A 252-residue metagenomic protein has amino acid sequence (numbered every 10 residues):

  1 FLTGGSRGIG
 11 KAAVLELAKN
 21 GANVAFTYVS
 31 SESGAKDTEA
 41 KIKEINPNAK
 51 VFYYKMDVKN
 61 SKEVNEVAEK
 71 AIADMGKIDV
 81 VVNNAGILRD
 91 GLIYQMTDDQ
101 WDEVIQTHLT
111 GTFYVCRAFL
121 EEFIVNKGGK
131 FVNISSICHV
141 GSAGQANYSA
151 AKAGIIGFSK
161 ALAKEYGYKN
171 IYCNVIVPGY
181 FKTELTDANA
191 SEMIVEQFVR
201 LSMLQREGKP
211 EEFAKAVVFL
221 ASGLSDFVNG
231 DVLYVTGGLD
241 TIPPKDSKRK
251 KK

Functional and structural regions predicted by a protein language model:
S6-G8: Conserved glycine-rich cofactor-binding loop
A22-D37: Conserved glycine-rich Rossmann-like NAD(P)H-binding loop of the short-chain dehydrogenase/reductase
E32, K55-E66, D98, E211-E212: The beta1-alpha1 cofactor-binding region of Rossmann-like NAD(H)/NADP(H)-dependent oxidoreductases
L92-I93, Q100-I105, F198: Substrate-binding pocket helix/loop in short-chain dehydrogenase/reductase
C116, A151, S159: Active-site helix of classical SDR
G167, Y172, V228-G230: Short, small/polar-rich loop/turn modules that mediate ligand/substrate recognition or access, typified
N229-K252: Short C-terminal tail/terminal secondary-structure segment of NAD(P)H-dependent dehydrogenase/reductase domains
